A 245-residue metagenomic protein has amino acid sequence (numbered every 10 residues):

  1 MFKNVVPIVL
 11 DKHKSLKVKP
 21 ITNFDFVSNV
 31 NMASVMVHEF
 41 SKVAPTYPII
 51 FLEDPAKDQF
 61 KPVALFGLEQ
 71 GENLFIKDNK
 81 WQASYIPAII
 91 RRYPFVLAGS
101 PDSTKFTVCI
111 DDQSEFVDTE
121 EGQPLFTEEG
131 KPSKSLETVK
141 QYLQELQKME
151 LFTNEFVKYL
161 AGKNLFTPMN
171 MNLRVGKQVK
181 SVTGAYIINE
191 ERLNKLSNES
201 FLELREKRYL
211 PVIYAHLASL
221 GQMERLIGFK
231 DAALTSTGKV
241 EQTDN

Functional and structural regions predicted by a protein language model:
M1-L65: Short, extreme N-terminal leader segments that mark the start of a protein/domain
D25-V27, L68-N79, M149-E155: Short, basic/low-complexity N-terminal boundary segments at the transition from targeting/disordered tails
K42, A88-I89, N164-F166: Short solvent-exposed loop/turn micro-motifs enriched in small/polar/acidic residues
T46, R92-P94, P168-N170: Short, acidic/polar N-cap/turn motifs at the starts of alpha helices
D54-A56, I90, I187: Short, glycine-/Ser/Thr-/acidic-enriched flexible segments
K61-L125: Aromatic- and glycine-enriched beta-alpha-beta binding-site module
L97-N245: A contiguous, surface-oriented mixed alpha/beta subdomain in the mid-to-C-terminal portion of proteins that forms
